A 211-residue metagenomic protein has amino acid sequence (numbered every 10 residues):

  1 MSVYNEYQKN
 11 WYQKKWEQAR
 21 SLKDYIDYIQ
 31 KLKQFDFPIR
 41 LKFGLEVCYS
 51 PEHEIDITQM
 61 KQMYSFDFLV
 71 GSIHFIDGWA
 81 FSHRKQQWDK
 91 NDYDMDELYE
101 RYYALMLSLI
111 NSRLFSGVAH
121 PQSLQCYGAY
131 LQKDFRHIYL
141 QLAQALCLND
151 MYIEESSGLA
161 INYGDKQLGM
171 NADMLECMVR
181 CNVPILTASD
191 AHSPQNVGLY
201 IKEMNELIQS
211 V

Functional and structural regions predicted by a protein language model:
M1-A80, K90-D92, N196: A metal-dependent hydrolase metal-coordination microenvironment
Y28-L41, S108-S116, A145-Y152, R180-P184: A structural motif corresponding to the C-terminal end of an alpha-helix and its immediate exit/capping segment
R40-I55, D92-Y103, G128-R136, D165: Active-site glycine- and acidic-residue-rich loops that bind and position anionic ligands or nucleotide-like cofactors
L41-L45, L69-G71, G117-A119, I153-E155 (+1 more regions): Hydrophobic faces of well-ordered beta-strands that scaffold small-molecule active sites in alpha/beta enzyme cores
E52-D67, R101-L114, I138-C147, M174-C177: Short amphipathic alpha-helices and their capping/turn segments at secondary-structure boundaries
S72-G117: Active-site-proximal loop/helix segment associated with metal-binding centers of metalloenzymes
V118-C126: Active-site rim beta-loop-alpha module in soluble metabolic enzymes
Q125, Y130-V211: Charged catalytic cores and adjacent phosphate/nucleic-acid-binding surfaces used for phosphate/nucleic-acid chemistry
